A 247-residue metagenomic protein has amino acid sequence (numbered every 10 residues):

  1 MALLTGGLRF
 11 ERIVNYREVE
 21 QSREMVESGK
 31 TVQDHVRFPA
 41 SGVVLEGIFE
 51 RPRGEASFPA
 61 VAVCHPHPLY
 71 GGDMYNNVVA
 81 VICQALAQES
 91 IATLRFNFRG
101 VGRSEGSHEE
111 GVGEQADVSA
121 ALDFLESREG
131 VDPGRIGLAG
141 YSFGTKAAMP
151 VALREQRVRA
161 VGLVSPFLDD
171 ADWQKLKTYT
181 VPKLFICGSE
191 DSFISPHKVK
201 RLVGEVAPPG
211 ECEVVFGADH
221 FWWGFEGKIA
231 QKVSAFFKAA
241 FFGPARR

Functional and structural regions predicted by a protein language model:
F10-A56: N-terminal cap/lid segment of alpha/beta-hydrolase-fold proteins
G54-A87: Short, surface-exposed "cap/lid" segments of acyl-processing enzymes
C83-R103: Conserved alpha/beta-hydrolase
E109-E129: Alpha/beta-hydrolase active-site loop
G140-A148: Gly/Ala-rich beta-loop-alpha elbow adjacent to hydrolase catalytic centers
Y179, F185-C187, D191: Short beta-strand/loop motif that positions the catalytic acidic residue of the alpha/beta-hydrolase fold
E190-I194, F221: Acidic catalytic loop of the alpha/beta-hydrolase fold
A218-G227: Catalytic histidine-centered segment of alpha/beta-hydrolase-like enzymes
